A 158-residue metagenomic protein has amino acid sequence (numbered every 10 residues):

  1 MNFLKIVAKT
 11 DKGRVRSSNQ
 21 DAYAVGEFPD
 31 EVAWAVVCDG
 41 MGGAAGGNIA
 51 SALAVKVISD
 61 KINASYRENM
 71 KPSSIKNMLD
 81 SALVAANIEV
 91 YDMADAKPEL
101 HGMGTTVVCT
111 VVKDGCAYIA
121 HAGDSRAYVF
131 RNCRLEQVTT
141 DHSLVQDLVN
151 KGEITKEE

Functional and structural regions predicted by a protein language model:
M1-E158: PP2C/PPM-type serine/threonine phosphatase catalytic domain
